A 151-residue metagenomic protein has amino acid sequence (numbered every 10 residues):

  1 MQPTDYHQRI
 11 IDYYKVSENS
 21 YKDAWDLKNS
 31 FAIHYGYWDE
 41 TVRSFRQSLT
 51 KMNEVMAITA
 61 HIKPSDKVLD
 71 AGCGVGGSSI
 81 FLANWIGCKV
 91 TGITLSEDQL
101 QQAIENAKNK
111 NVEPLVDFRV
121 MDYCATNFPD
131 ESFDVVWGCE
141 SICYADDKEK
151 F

Functional and structural regions predicted by a protein language model:
M1-A24: N-terminal auxiliary segments of SAM/dcSAM-dependent transferases
Y14, M56, S96: Conserved hydrophobic/aromatic pocket- or pore-lining residues that grip, position, or stack substrates in active sites
A24-S30: Short coil/turn segments at secondary-structure boundaries
F31-Y37, R43-P64: Conserved alpha-helix/loop element of class I SAM-dependent methyltransferases that forms part of the SAM/SAH-binding
K67-L69, V75-A125: Class I SAM-dependent methyltransferase SAM/SAH-binding core
C124-V135: A short acidic, Gly/Pro-enriched loop at the edge of an enzyme's catalytic core that lines a small-molecule cofactor
G138-S141: A short beta-strand submotif of the Rossmann-like class I SAM-dependent methyltransferase core that lines
Y144-F151: A short, conserved alpha-helix within the catalytic core of class I
